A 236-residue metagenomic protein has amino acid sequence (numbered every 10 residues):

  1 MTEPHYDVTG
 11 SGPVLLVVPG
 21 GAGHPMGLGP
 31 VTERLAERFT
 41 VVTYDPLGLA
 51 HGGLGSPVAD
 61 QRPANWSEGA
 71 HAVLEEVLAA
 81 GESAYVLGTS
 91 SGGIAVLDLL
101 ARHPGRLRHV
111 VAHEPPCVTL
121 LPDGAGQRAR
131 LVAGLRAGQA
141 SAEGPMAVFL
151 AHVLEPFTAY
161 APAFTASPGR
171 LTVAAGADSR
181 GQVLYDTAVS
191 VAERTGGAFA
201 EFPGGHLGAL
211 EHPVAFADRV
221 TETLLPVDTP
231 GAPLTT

Functional and structural regions predicted by a protein language model:
M1-G53: Conserved HGGG/HGGXW glycine-rich cap/lid loop of the alpha/beta-hydrolase fold
V17, V86, A112, V173-A175: Structural beta-sheet core signal
D45-L49, P116, P203-G205: Short beta-to-alpha linker loops that shape the active-site pocket of alpha/beta-hydrolase fold enzymes
P46-A84, V191: Active-site loop/oxyanion-hole signature of alpha/beta-hydrolase fold enzymes
V73, R219-V227: C-terminal alpha-helix
E82-L121: Conserved hydrolase catalytic core segment
P115-T158: Helix-rich cap/lid subdomain of alpha/beta-hydrolase
S141-E211, A217: Conserved serine/cysteine hydrolase catalytic core
